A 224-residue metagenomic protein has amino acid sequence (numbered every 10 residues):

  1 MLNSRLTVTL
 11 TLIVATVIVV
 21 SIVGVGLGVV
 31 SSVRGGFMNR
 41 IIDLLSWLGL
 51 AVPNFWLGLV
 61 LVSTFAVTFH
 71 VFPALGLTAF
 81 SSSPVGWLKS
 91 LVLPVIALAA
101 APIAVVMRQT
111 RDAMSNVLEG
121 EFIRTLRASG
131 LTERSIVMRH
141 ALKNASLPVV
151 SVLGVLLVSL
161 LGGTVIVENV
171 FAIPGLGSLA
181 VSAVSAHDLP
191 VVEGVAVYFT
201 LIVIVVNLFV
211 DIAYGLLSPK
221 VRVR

Functional and structural regions predicted by a protein language model:
L2-M38, S82-R224: Alpha-helical transmembrane segments of integral membrane proteins, especially multi-pass inner/plasma-membrane
D43-R108: Membrane-water interface segments at transmembrane-helix boundaries in multipass membrane proteins
